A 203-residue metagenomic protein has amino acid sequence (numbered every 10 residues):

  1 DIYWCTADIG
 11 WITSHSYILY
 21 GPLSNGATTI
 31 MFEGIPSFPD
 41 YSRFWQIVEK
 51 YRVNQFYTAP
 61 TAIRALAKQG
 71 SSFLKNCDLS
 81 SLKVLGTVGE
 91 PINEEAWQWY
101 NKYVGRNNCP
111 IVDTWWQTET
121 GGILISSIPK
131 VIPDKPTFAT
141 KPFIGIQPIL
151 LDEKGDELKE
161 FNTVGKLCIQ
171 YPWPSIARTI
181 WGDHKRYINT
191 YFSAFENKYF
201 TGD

Functional and structural regions predicted by a protein language model:
D1-C5, I9-Q55, Q69: Conserved AMP-binding/adenylation subdomain of ANL enzymes
D1-Y3, Y20, S24-A27, N54-T58 (+2 more regions): Gly/Ser/Thr-rich phosphate-binding loop
D8, G89, W116, T140 (+1 more regions): Active-site glycine-centered loops adjacent to acidic/histidine catalytic or metal-binding residues that shape
T61-R64, P174-S175: Alpha-helix/helix-capping structural signal
F138-G145, Y199: Short coil-to-beta-strand transition motifs
E157-N162, C168-D203: Conserved ATP-binding/catalytic segment of the ANL
